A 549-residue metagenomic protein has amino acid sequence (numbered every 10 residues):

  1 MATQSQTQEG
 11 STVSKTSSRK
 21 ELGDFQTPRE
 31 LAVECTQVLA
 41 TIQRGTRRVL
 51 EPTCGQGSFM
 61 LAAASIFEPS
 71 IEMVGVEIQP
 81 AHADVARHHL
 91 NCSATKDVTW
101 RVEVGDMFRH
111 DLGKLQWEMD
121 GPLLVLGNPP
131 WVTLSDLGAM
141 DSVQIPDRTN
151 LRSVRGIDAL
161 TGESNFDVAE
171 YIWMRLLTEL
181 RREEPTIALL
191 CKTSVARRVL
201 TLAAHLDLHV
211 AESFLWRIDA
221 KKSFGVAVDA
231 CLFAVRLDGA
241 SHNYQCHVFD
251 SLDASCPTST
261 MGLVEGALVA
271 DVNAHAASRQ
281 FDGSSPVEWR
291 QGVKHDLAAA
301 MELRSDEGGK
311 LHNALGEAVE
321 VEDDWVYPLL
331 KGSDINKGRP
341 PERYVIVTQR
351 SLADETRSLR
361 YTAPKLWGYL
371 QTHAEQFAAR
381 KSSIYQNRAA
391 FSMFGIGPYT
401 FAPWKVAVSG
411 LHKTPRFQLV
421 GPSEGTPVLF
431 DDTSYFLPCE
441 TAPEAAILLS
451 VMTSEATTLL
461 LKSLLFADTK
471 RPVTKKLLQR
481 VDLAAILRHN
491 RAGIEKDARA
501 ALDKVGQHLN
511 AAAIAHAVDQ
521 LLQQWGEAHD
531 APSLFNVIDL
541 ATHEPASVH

Functional and structural regions predicted by a protein language model:
M1-C92, D106, D111, A169 (+2 more regions): Class I S-adenosyl-L-methionine
T12, K20-T36, T53-A64, E68-I71 (+4 more regions): Signature of N6-adenine DNA methyltransferases within the class I
R47, L123-L124, K405: Conserved acidic residues
A62, L134, N243-Y244, G338-P340 (+3 more regions): Short helix/loop capping segments that flank catalytic or ligand/cofactor-binding pockets
R217, K413-V428, T458-D468: Short, ligand-facing micro-motifs at secondary-structure edges
K222-G225, D229-A407, L459, R471-A511 (+3 more regions): C-terminal substrate-recognition regions of SAM-dependent nucleic acid methyltransferases
I335, L352, L411-T414, E424 (+3 more regions): Short, glycine-/Ser/Thr-/acidic-enriched flexible segments
F417-S450: A short beta-sheet element
